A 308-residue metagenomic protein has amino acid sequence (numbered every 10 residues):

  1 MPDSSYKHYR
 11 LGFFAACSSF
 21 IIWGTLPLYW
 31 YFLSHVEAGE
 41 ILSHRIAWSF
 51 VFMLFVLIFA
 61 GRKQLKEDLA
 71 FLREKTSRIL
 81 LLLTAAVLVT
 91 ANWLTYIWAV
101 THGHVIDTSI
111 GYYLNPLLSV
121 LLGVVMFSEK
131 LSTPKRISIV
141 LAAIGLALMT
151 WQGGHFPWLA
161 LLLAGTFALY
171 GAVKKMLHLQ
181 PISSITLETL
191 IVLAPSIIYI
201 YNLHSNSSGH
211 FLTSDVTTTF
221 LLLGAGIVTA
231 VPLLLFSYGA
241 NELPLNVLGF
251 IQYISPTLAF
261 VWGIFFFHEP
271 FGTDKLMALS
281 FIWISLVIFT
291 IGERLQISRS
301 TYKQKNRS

Functional and structural regions predicted by a protein language model:
M1-C17, V51-L83, T133, I185 (+3 more regions): Membrane-interface interhelical linkers
M1-L42, I144-M176, I198, W262 (+1 more regions): Glycine-/small-residue-enriched transmembrane alpha-helix faces in small-molecule transporters and effluxers
P2, I46, Y253, T257-S308: C-terminal-most transmembrane helix of multi-pass membrane proteins
C17, I21-T25, Y29, L83-V100 (+5 more regions): Hydrophobic alpha-helical transmembrane segments of multi-pass membrane transport proteins, especially secondary
L33, I41, R45, A99-V100 (+6 more regions): Hydrophobic/aromatic residues within transmembrane alpha-helices of multi-pass small-molecule transporters
W48, F52, G111-V125, P195 (+2 more regions): Alpha-helical transmembrane segments of compact multi-pass small-molecule transporters, enriched in specific families
S109-L114, P181-I191, A230-F265: Helix-helix packing/entry segments at the starts of transmembrane helices
P134-T150, L163, D274-E293: Hydrophobic transmembrane alpha-helices of multi-pass small-molecule transport proteins
